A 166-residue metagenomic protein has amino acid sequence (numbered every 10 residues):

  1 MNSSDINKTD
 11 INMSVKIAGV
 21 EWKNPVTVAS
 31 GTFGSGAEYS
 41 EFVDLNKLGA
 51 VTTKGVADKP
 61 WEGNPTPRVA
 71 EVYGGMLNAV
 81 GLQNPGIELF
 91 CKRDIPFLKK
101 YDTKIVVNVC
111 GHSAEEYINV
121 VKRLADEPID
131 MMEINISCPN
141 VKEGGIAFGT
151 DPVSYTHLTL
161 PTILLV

Functional and structural regions predicted by a protein language model:
N2-K104, G111: N-terminal capping/small domains of soluble enzymes
Y39, N119-R123: Catalytic cores of alpha/beta
K47, P128-D130: Short loop/turn motifs at secondary-structure junctions
T52-K59, D130-C138: Non-cysteine beta-strand/loop elements that form the S-adenosyl-L-methionine
N140-G145: A short acidic, helix-capping loop that chelates divalent metal ions and anchors anionic groups
I146-S154: Alpha-helix N-cap and loop-to-helix initiation/capping positions
T156-T162: Conserved small/polar residues in nucleotide/adenosyl-binding loops
